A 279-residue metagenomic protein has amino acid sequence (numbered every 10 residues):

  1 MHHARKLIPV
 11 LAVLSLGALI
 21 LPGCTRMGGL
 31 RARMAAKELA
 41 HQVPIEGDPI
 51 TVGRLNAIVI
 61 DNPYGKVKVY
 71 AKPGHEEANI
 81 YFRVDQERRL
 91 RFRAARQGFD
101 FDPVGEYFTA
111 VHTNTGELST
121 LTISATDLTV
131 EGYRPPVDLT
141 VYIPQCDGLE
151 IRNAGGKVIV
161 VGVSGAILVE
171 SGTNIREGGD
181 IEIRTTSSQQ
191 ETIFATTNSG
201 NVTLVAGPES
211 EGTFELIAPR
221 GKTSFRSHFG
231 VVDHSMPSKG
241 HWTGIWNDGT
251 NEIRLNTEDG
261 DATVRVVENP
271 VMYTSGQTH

Functional and structural regions predicted by a protein language model:
H2-L11: Bacterial N-terminal signal peptides that target proteins for export
L11-L19: Bacterial N-terminal signal peptides
C24-R152, L168-S171, I175-G178, R184-E191 (+2 more regions): Acidic (Asp/Glu) and glycine-rich low-complexity loops/linkers that are typically intrinsically disordered
K157-V160, E177-R184, V202-V205, V264-R265: Beta-strand-rich extracellular passenger or scaffold domains
F194-T196: Right-handed parallel beta-helix
G260-A262: Blade-level signature of beta-propeller repeat domains, shared across WD40, Kelch, NHL, RCC1 and BNR/Asp-box propellers
